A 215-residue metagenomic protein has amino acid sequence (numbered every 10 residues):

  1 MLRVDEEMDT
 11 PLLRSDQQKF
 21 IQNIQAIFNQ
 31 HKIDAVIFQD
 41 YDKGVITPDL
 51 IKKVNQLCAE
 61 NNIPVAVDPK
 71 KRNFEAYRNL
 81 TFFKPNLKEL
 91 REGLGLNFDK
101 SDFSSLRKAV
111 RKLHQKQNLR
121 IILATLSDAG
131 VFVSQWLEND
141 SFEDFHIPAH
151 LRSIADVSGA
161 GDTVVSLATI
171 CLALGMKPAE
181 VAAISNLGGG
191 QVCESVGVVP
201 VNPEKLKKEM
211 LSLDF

Functional and structural regions predicted by a protein language model:
M1-I37, V199-F215: Conserved N-terminal subdomain of the carbohydrate kinase-like
V4, G93-L94, S134, V192 (+1 more regions): Residues that scaffold the ATP/ADP-binding catalytic core of kinase and kinase-like folds
E6, P85, I147-H150: Active-site donor-binding loop signature of nucleotide-sugar glycosyltransferases
Q25, R111, N186-G190: Solvent-exposed alpha-helix faces
V36-Y41, N86, D162, V181: Conserved structural-core and active-site-/substrate-pathway-adjacent residues in large, well-folded domains of enzymes
I37, L50, V54, V65-V67 (+4 more regions): Extended, hydrophobic alpha-helical segments in both membrane/secreted and soluble proteins
K43-D144: Conserved phosphate/ATP/ADP-binding segment of small-molecule kinases
K116-R120, H150-L213: Conserved post-catalytic alpha-helical subdomain immediately downstream of the catalytic base and nucleotide-binding
